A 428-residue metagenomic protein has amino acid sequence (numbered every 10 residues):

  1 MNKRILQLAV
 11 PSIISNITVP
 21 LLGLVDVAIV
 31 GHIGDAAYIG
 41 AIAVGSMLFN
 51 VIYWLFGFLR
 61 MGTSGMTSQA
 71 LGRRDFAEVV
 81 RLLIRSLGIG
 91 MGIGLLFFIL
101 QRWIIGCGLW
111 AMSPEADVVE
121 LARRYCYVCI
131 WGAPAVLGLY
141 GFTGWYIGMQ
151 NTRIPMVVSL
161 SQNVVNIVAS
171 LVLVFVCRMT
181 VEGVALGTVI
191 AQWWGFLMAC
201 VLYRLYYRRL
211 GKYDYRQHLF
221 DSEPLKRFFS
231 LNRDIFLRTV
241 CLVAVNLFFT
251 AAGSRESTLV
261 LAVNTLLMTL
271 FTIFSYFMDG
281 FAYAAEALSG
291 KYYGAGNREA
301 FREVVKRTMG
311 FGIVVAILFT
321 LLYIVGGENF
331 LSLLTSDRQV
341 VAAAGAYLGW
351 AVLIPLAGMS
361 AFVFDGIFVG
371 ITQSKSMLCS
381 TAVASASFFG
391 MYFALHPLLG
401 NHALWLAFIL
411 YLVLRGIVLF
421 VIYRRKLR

Functional and structural regions predicted by a protein language model:
M1-A9, T67-P134, V165, V176-F236 (+2 more regions): Short alpha-helical transmembrane segments in multi-pass integral membrane proteins
M1-I33, M47-G62, M66, M91-F98 (+5 more regions): N-terminal transmembrane alpha-helices
L6, L22, L59, L100-I104 (+12 more regions): Residue-level signal for transmembrane alpha-helical positions in Major Facilitator Superfamily
Q7-D26, V128, L139, G148 (+5 more regions): Transmembrane helical elements of multi-pass membrane transporters/channels
V10, D26, T63, I104-I105 (+12 more regions): Hydrophobic/aromatic residues in alpha-helical transmembrane segments
L21-G40, L109-A116, V172-M179, V240-I273 (+3 more regions): Helix-terminus/linker motif at the lipid-water interface of multi-pass membrane proteins
I39-I99, V136-P155, V263-V325, M359-T372 (+1 more regions): Small-residue-rich hydrophobic transmembrane alpha-helices
R60, V128-G148, P155-N166, V184-C200 (+4 more regions): Short runs within selected transmembrane alpha-helices of multi-pass transporters and secretion channels
